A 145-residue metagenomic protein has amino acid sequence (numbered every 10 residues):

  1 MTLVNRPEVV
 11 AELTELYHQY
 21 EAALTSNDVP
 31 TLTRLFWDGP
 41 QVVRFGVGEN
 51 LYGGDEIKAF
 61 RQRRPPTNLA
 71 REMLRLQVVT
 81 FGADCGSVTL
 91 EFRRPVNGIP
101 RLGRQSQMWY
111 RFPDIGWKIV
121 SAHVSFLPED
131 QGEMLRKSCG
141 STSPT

Functional and structural regions predicted by a protein language model:
M1-L35, K137-T145: Short, low-complexity N-terminal intrinsically disordered segments enriched in polar/charged residues
E8, E15-L16, R71-M73, R104: Short, conserved clusters of charged catalytic residues that mark active-site and nucleotide-handling motifs
Y20, I57-Q62, M73-V79, E91-R94 (+2 more regions): Hydrophobic/aromatic beta-strand elements that line small-molecule binding cavities or substrate pockets in beta-rich
V29-G82, I99-P100: A solvent-exposed, acidic/Ser-Thr-rich amphipathic alpha-helical stretch
Y52, P95-G98, L127-D130: A short local loop/turn or secondary-structure capping micro-motif enriched for an aromatic residue
D84-V88: Short, hydrophobic/aromatic-rich segments at coil-to-beta transitions
L102-R136: Short beta-strand edge/turn micro-motifs at domain boundaries
